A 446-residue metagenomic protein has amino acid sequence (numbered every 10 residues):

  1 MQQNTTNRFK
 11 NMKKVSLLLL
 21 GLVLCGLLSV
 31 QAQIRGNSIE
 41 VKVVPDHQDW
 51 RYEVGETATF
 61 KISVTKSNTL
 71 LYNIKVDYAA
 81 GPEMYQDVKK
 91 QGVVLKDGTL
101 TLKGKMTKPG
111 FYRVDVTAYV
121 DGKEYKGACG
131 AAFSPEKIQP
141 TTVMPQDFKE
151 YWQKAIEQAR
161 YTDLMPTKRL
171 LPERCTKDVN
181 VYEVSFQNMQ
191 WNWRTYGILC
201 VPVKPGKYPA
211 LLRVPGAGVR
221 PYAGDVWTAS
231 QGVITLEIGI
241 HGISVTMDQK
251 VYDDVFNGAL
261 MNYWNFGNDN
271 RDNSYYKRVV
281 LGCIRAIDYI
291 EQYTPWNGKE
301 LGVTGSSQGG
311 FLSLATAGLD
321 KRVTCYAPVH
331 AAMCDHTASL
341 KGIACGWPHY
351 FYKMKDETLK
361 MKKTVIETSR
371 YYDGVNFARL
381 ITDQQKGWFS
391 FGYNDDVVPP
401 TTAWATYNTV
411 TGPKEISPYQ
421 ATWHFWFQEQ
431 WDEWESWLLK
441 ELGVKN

Functional and structural regions predicted by a protein language model:
Q33-V41: Proline/serine/threonine-rich low-complexity linkers at boundaries of modular beta-sandwich domains
D46-W50, R160-P205: N-terminal cap/lid segment of alpha/beta-hydrolase-fold proteins
G197-L199, K207-A217: Short beta-strand element of the alpha/beta-hydrolase
R220-L281, A338-K341, C345-W347: Cap/lid segment of the alpha/beta-hydrolase catalytic domain
N262-S307: Gly/Ser-rich "nucleophile elbow"/oxyanion-hole loop immediately N-terminal to the catalytic nucleophile in hydrolases
G310-M361, P418, W426-E429: Hydrolase active-site cap/lid region
I381, W388-F391: Short beta-strand/loop motif that positions the catalytic acidic residue of the alpha/beta-hydrolase fold
V397-N446: C-terminal catalytic histidine-bearing segment of alpha/beta-hydrolase fold enzymes
